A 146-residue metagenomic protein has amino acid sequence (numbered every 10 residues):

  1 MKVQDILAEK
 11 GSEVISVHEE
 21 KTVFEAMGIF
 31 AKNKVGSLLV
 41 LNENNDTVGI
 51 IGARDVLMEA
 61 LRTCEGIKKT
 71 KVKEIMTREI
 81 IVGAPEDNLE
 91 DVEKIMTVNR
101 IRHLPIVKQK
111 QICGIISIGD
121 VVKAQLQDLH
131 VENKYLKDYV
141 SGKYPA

Functional and structural regions predicted by a protein language model:
M1-S12, G52-T97, I118-A146: Tandem CBS (Bateman) regulatory domains
I6, G11-L38, N45-T47, I51 (+2 more regions): N-terminal first-folded block
V17-V35, V40-L41, V82-R100, V107: The conserved cystathionine-beta-synthase
F24, N44, E74-I75, K110 (+1 more regions): Residue-level signal for alpha-helical context at structural boundaries
F30-N33, L38-R54, M96, L104-V121: A glycine-centered beta-loop-beta connector
